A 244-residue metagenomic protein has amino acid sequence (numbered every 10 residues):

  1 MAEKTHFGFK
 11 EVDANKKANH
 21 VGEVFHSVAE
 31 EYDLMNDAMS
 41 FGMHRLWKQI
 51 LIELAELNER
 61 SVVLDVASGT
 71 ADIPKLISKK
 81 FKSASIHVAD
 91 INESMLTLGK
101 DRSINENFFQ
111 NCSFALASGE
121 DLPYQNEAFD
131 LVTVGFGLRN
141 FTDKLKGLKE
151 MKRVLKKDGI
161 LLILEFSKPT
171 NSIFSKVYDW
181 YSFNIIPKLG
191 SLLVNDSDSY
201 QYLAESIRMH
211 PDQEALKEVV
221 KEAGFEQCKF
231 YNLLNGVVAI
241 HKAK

Functional and structural regions predicted by a protein language model:
M1-G22: N-terminal auxiliary segments of SAM/dcSAM-dependent transferases
H20, L164-V219, A223, K229: C-terminal alpha-helical "lid/dimerization" subdomain adjacent to the S-adenosyl-L-methionine
E31-L34, F41-S61, L76: Conserved alpha-helix/loop element of class I SAM-dependent methyltransferases that forms part of the SAM/SAH-binding
Y32, V132-T133: Hydrophobic beta-strand segment of the Class I
V62-D121: Class I SAM-dependent methyltransferase SAM/SAH-binding core
E120-L131: A short acidic, Gly/Pro-enriched loop at the edge of an enzyme's catalytic core that lines a small-molecule cofactor
L145-I160: A short glycine-rich, Lys/Arg-flanked "PGG" loop and its adjoining helix->strand segment in the class I
V219-K244: C-terminal lobe and adjacent flexible extensions of AdoMet/dcAdoMet transferase-like proteins
